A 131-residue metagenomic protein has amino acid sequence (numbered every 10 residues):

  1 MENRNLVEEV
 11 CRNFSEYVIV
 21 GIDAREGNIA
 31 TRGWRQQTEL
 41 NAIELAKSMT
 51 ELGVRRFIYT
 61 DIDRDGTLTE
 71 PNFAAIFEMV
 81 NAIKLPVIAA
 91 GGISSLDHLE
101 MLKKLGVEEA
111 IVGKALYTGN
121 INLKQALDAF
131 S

Functional and structural regions predicted by a protein language model:
M1-D65: Conserved anion-binding
E2-E8, A74-V112: Catalytic cores of alpha/beta
R4-C11, A42-K47, F73-F77, L99 (+2 more regions): Generic structural signal for well-ordered alpha-helices, preferentially at hydrophobic/aromatic core positions
L6-N13, K103-S131: C-terminal helical cap(s) of enzyme catalytic domains, especially alpha/beta-barrels
I19, P86-I88, S131: A general secondary-structure boundary signal
E26-A30, G53, P71-M79, E108-N122: A short, terminal or domain-edge coil/loop segment
T60, D65-L68, I88-G91, A115: Glycine- and other small-residue-rich loops at beta-strand/loop junctions that grip anionic moieties
G66-L68, L96-L99, T118-I121: Short active-site-adjacent structural elements
